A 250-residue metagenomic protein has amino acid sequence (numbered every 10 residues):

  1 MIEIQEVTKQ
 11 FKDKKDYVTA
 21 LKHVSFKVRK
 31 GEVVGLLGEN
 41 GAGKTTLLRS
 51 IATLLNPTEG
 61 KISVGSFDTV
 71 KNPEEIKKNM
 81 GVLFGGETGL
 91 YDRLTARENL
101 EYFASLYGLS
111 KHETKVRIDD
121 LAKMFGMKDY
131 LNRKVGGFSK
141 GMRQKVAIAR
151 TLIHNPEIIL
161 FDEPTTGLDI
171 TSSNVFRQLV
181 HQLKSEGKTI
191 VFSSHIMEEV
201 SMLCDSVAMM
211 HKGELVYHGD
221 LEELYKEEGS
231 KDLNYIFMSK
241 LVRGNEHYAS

Functional and structural regions predicted by a protein language model:
M1-I4, K9-H23: A short, flexible loop at the N-terminus of ABC-type nucleotide-binding domains that lies
G60-D68, E75-I76: Conserved ABC transporter NBD signature motif
E101, S105, H112-Y130: Conserved ABC ATPase "signature" region
N155: Conserved catalytic motifs of ABC-family nucleotide-binding domains
I159-E163: Catalytic Walker B motif of ABC-type/P-loop ATPase nucleotide-binding domains
